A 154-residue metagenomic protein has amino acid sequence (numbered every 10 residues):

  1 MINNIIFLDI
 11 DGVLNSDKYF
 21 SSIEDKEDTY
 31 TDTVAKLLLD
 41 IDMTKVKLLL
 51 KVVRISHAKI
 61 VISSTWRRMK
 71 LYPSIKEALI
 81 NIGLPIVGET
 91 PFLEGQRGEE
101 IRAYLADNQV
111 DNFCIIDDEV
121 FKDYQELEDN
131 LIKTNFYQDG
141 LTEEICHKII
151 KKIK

Functional and structural regions predicted by a protein language model:
M1-I2, Q125: DEDD superfamily 3′-5′ metal-dependent exonuclease/proofreading module
I2-G95: Alpha-helical substrate-recognition element adjacent to the catalytic core
L71-K154: C-terminal cap/substrate-recognition subdomain and adjoining C-terminal extension of metal-dependent phosphatase-like
